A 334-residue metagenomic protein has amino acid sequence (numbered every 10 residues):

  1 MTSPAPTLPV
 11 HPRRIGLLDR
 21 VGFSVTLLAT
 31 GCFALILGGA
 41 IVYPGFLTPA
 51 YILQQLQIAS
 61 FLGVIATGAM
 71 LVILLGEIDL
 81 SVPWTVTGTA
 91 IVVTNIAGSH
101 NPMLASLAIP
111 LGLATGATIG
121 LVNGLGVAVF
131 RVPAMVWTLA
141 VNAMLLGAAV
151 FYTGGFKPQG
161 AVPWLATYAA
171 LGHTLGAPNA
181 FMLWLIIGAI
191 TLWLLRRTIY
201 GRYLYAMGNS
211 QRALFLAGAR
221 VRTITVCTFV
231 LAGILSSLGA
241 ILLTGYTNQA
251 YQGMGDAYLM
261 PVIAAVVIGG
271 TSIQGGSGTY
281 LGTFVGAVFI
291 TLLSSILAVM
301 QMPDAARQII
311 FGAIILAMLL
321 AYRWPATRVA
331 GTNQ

Functional and structural regions predicted by a protein language model:
M1-L37, A189, N209, L216 (+2 more regions): Cytosolic-side transmembrane-helix boundaries in multi-pass membrane proteins
V25-T30, Q55, G63, W84-G88 (+7 more regions): Hydrophobic alpha-helical transmembrane segments
G31-L47, L75, A149-K157, L192-I199 (+1 more regions): Structural signal for alpha-helical transmembrane segments and their membrane-water exit/capping regions in multi-pass
A34-N101, L125-V132, V266-Y280, A313: Single transmembrane alpha-helix segments in multi-pass membrane proteins
N101-N142, V285-F289: Alpha-helical transmembrane segments within multi-pass membrane transporters and channels
L104-G112, T118-N123, H173-A250: Helix-loop-helix "hairpin" substructures at the membrane interface of multi-pass membrane proteins
F130, A134-R197, I224-C227, Y246-G255 (+3 more regions): Transmembrane helix-bundle core of multi-pass membrane transporters and related energy-transducing complexes
S236, Y246-G312: Transmembrane alpha-helical segments in multi-pass inner-membrane proteins
